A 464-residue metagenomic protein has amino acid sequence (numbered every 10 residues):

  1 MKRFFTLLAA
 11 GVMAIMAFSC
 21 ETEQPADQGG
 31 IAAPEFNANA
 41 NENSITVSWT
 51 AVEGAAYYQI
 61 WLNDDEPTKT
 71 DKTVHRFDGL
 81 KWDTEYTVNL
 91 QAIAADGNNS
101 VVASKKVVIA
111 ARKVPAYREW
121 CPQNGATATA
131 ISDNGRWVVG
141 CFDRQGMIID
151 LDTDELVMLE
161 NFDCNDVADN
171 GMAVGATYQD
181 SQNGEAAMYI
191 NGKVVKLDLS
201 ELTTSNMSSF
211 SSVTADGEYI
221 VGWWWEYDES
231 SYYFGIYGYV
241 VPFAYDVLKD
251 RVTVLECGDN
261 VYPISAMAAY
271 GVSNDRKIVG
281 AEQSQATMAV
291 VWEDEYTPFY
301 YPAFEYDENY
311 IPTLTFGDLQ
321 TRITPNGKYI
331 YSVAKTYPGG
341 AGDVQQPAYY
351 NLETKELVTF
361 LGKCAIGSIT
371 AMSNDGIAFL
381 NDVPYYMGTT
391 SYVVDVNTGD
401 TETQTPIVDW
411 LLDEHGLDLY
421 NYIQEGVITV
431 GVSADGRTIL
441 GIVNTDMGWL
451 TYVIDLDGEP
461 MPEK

Functional and structural regions predicted by a protein language model:
K2-A10: Sec-dependent signal peptide recognition, specifically the positively charged N-region followed immediately by
M16-S19: C-terminal motif of bacterial Sec signal peptides marking the signal peptidase cleavage site
T22-E53, W82, N99-R112: Pro/Thr/Ser/Gly-rich low-complexity, intrinsically disordered linker/stalk tracts
Y58-I60: Short beta-strand elements bearing conserved aromatic residues within extracellular beta-rich modules
E66-K72: Short beta-strand segments within Ig-like beta-sandwich modules, predominantly Fibronectin type-III
F77-G97: Beta-strand-rich modules
A110-K464: Residue-level hotspots at or immediately adjacent to binding/recognition sites across diverse folds
